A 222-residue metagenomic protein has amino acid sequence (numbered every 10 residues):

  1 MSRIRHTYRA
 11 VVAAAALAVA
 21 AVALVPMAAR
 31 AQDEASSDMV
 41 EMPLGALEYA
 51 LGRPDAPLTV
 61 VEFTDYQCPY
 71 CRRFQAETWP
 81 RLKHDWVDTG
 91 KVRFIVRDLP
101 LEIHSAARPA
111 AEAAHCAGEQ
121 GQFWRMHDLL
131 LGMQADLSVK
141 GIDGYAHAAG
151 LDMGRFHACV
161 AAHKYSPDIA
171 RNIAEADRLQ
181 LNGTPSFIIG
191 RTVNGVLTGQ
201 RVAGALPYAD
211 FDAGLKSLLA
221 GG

Functional and structural regions predicted by a protein language model:
R3-I4, Q32, G144-G222: C-terminal cap of thioredoxin/glutaredoxin-like
I4-V12: Twin-arginine (Tat) signal peptide motif
V12-V25: Bacterial N-terminal signal peptides
V25-A31: Sec/Tat signal peptide C-region and signal peptidase I cleavage site
A31-M39: Cleaved targeting-peptide boundary
V40-L58, W86: A short beta-strand-turn-helix
A56, T64-H147, L218-G221: Structural alpha/beta surface segment adjacent to cysteine/selenocysteine redox centers across thiol/disulfide enzymes
T59-E62, R93-V96, S186-I188, R201: Soluble periplasmic/extracytoplasmic beta-strand elements of cell-envelope proteins
